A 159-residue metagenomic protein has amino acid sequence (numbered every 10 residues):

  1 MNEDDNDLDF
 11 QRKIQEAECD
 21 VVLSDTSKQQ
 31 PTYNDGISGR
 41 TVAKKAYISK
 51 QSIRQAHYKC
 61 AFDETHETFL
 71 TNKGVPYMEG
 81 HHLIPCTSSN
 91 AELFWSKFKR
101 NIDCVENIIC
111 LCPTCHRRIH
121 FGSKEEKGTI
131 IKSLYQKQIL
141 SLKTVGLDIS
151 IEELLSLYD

Functional and structural regions predicted by a protein language model:
M1-K13: Mixed-charge, low-complexity interaction segments
E3-D4, A17, V22, E79 (+1 more regions): Intrinsic disorder/low-complexity signature
F10-A17, Q138: Long, compositionally biased, charged low-complexity segments
I14-V75, T87-C104, I149, L155-S156: Short, charged surface segments at domain edges that flank catalytic/cofactor-binding sites
Y77-M78, I84-D159: A detector for short metal-coordination/catalytic motifs
